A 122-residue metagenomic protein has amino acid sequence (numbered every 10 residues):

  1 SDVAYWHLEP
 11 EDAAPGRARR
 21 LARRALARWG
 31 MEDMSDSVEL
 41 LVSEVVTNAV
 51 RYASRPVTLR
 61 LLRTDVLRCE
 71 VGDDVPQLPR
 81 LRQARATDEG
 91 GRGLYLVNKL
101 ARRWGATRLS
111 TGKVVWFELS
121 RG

Functional and structural regions predicted by a protein language model:
S1-Y5, V50-G122: Conserved beta-strand-loop-beta-strand hairpin that lines the nucleotide-binding pocket of ATP/GTP-utilizing enzymes
Y5-R17: STAS-typified acidic loop motif
L8, R24-A27, S37, L62-L67: Short, functional N-terminal and low-complexity linear motifs
P10, L26, G30-D33, A49 (+1 more regions): Short coil/turn residues that cap or connect secondary-structure elements
G16-S43: Conserved short strand/loop->alpha-helix "switch" segment adjacent to the catalytic nucleotide/phosphoryl-transfer site
S35-L59: Charged, well-structured alpha/beta interaction segments
